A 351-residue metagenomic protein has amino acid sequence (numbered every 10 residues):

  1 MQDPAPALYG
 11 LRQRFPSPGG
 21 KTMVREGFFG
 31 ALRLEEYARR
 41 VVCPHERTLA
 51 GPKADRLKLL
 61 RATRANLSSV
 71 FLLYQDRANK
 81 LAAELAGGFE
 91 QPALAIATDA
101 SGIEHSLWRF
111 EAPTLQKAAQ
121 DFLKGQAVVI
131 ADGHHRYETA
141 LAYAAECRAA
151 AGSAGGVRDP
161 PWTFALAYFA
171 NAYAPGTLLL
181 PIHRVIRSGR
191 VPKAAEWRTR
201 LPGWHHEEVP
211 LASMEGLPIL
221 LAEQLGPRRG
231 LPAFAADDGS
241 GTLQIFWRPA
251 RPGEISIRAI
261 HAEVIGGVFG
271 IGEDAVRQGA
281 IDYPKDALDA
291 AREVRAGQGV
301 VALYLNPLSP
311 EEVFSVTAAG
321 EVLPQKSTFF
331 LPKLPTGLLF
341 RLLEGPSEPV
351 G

Functional and structural regions predicted by a protein language model:
M1-G351: Surface-exposed, charge/polar-rich loops and edge strands
